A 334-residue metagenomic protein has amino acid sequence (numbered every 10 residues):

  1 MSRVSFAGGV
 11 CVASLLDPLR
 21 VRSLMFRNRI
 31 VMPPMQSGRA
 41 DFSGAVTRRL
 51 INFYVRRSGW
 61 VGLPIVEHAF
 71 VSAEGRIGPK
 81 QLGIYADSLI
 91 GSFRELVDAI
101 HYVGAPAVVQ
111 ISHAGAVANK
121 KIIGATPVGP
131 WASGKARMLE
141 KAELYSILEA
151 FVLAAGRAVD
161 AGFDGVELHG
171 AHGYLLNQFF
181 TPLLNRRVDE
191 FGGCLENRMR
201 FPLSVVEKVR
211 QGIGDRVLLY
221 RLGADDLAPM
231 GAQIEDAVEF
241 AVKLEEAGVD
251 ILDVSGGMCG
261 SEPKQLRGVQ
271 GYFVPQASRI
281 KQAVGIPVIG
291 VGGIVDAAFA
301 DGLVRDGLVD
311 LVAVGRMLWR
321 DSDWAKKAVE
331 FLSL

Functional and structural regions predicted by a protein language model:
S2-L334: Flavin-dependent oxidoreductase catalytic cores
